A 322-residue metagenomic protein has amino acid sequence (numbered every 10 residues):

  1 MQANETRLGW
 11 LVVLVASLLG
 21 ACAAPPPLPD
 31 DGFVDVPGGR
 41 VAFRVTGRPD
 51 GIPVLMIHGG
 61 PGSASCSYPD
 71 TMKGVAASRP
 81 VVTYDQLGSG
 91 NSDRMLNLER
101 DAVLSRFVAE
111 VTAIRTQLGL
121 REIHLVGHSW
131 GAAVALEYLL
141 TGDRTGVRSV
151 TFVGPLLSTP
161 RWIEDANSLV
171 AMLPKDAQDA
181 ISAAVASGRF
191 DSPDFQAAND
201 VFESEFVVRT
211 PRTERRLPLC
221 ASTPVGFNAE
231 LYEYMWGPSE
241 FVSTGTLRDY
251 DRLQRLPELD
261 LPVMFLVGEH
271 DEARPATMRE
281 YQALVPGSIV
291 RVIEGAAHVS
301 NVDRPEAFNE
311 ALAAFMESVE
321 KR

Functional and structural regions predicted by a protein language model:
G20-A21: C-terminal motif of bacterial Sec signal peptides marking the signal peptidase cleavage site
P25-R40: N-terminal cap/lid segment of alpha/beta-hydrolase-fold proteins
G39-R94: Conserved HGGG/HGGXW glycine-rich cap/lid loop of the alpha/beta-hydrolase fold
Q86-W130, E310: Active-site loop/oxyanion-hole signature of alpha/beta-hydrolase fold enzymes
R121-D165: Conserved hydrolase catalytic core segment
A171-L261: Alpha/beta-hydrolase
L253-G295: Conserved loop-alpha-helix segment in the C-terminal half of the alpha/beta-hydrolase fold that carries the catalytic
G287-R322: Catalytic active-site module of serine/aspartate enzymes centered on a nucleophile-bearing elbow/loop
